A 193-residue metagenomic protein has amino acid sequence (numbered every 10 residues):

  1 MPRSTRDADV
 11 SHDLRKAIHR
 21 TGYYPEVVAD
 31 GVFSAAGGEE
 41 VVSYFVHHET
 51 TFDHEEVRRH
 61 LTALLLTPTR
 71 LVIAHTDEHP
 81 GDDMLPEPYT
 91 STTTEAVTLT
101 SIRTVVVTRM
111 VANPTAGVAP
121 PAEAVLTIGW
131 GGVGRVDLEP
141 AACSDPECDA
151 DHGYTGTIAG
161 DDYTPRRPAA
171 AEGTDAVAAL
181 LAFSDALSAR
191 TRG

Functional and structural regions predicted by a protein language model:
M1-R70, A74-D83: Anionic N-terminal interaction surfaces
P2-T5, P80-G193: Acidic, Ser/Thr- and proline-rich intrinsically disordered linker/docking segments of eukaryotic scaffolds
